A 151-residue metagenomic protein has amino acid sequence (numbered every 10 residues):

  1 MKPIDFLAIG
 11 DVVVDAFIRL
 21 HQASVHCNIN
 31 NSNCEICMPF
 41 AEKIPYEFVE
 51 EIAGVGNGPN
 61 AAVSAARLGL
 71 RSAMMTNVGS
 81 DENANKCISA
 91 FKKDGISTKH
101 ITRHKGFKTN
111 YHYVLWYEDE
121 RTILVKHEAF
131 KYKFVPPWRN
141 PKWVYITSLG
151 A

Functional and structural regions predicted by a protein language model:
M1-M75: Glycine-rich phosphate/adenosyl-contacting loop at the front of the ribokinase-like
K2-I4, I9, G69-R71, I96 (+3 more regions): Short coil/turn connectors at secondary-structure junctions
H21-S24, I88-A90, E128-A129: Short, glycine/charged-enriched secondary-structure capping and boundary segments
V25-H26, A90-K93, Y117-E120: Short, hinge-like loop/turn segments at secondary-structure boundaries
N77-G79: Alpha-helical transmembrane segments within multi-pass membrane transporters and channels
N85-K93, R139-N140: Replace "anionic and nucleotidyl ligands
A90-F107: A glycine-rich helix N-cap at a beta->alpha junction
K99-H104, H112-A151: Conserved phosphate-binding/catalytic loop of the ribokinase/pfkB sugar-kinase fold
